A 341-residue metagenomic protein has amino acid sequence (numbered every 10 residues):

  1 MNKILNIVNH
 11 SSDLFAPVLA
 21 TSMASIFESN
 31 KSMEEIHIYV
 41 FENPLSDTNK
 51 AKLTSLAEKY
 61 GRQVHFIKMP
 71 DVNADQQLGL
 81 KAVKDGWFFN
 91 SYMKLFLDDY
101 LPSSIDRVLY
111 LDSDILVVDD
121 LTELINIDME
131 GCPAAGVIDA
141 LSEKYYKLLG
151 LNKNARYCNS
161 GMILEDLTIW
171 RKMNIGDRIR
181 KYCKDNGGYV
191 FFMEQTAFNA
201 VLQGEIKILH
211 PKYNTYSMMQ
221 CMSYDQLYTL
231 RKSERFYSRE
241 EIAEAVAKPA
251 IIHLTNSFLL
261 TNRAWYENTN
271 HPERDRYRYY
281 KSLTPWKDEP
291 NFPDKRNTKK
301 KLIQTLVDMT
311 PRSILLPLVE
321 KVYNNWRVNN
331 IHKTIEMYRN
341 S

Functional and structural regions predicted by a protein language model:
M1-A24, E28: N-proximal low-complexity "stem/linker" segments adjacent to membrane-targeting elements
M1-L5, N9-S11, K172, G176-S341: A glycosyltransferase accessory/donor-loop signature
N30-Y39, V64: Short loop->beta transition adjacent to catalytic acidic/histidine clusters or analogous donor-positioning motifs
I36-P44, G136-V137: Short internal beta-strands
L56-D99: Active-site-proximal specificity loops/subdomain of glycosyltransferases
P70-A74, N90-S142, A155-Y157, L164-E165: GT-A fold catalytic core of metal-dependent nucleotide-sugar glycosyltransferases, centered on the diacidic
Q77-F88, L149-K153, S223-Y228: Short, surface-exposed amphipathic charged segments that create phosphate/polyanion-binding patches used for binding
M162-N174: Conserved nucleotide-sugar donor-binding and metal-coordinating catalytic region shared by glycosyltransferases
